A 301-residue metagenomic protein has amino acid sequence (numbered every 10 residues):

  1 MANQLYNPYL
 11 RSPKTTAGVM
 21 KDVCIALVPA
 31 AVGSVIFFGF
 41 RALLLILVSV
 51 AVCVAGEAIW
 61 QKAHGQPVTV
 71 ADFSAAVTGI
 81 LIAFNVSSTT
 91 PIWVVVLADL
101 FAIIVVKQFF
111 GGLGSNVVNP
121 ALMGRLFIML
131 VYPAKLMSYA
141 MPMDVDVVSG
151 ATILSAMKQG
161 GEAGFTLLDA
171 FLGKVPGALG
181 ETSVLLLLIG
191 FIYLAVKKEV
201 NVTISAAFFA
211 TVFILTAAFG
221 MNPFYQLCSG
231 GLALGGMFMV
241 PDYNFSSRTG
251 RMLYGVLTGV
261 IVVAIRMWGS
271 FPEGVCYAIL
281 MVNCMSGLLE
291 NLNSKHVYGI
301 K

Functional and structural regions predicted by a protein language model:
M1-V19, I265-K301: Cytosolic-side transmembrane-helix boundaries in multi-pass membrane proteins
M1-V54, Y298-I300: N-terminal signal-anchor module of multipass membrane proteins
Q4-N7, A55-P67, I103-G114, L187-K197 (+1 more regions): C-terminal ends of transmembrane helices
D22-A30, L45-E57, S74-G79, A83 (+13 more regions): Alpha-helical transmembrane segments in multi-pass membrane proteins
G39-A51, T89-A98, A170-T182, G220-L232: Structural signature of hydrophobic alpha-helical transmembrane segments
A71-A75, I80-D144: Membrane-interface helix-loop-helix junctions at boundaries between adjacent transmembrane segments
G114-L188: Long hydrophobic alpha-helical segments that form multi-pass transmembrane helix bundles in integral membrane proteins
V117, A121, F224-L232, R251-Y254 (+1 more regions): Loop-to-transmembrane alpha-helix initiation sites
